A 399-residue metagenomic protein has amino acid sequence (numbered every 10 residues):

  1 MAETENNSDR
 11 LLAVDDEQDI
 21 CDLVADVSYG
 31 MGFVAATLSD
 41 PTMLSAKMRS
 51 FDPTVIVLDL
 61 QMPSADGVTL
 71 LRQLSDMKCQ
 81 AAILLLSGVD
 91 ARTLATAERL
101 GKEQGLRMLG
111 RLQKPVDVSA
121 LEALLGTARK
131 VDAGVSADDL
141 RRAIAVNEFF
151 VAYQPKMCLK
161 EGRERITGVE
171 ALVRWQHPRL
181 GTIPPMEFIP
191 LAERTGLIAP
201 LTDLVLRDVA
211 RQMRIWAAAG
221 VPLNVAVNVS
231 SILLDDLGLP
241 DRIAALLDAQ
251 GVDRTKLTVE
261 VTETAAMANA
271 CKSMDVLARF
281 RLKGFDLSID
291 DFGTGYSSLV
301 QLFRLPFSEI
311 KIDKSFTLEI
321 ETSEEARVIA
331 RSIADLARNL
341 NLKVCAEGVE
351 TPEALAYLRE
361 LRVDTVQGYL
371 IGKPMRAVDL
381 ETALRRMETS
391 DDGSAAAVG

Functional and structural regions predicted by a protein language model:
A2-S8, V89, R107-E122, S231-L233 (+2 more regions): EAL-family c-di-GMP phosphodiesterase catalytic domain
N7-D19, V24-S28, I56: Conserved acidic segment of CheY-like receiver
D15, D59, D313: Active-site residues of response regulator receiver
T37-V55: Acidic, metal-coordinating helix/loop segments flanking the phosphotransfer/catalytic sites of two-component signaling
S39-D40, D66-T69, E325: Acidic catalytic/metal-coordinating carboxylates
M62, H177, L302: Receiver (REC) domain active-site loop signature in two-component systems and cognate sites in sensor histidine kinases
T69-D76, V89-G110: Alpha4 helix (beta4-alpha4-beta5 surface) of REC/receiver domains from two-component response regulators
A137-V252, A265, G399: Bacterial c-di-GMP phosphodiesterase EAL domain
